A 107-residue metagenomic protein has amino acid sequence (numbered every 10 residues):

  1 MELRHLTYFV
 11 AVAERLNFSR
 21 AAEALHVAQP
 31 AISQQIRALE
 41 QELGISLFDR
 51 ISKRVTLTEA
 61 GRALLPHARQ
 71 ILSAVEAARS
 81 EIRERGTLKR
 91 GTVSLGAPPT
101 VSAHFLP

Functional and structural regions predicted by a protein language model:
M1-R15, Q29, S33, R62 (+3 more regions): Short alpha-helical elements of helix-turn-helix
F9, A21-A22, T58-G61: Hydrophobic two-helix hairpin corresponding to the core of helix-turn-helix DNA-binding domains
V12-A28, S52: Short helix-boundary/capping micro-motifs
R15, A24, R37-S46, L72 (+1 more regions): Residue cluster at the C-terminal edge of the helix-turn-helix DNA-binding motif
Q29-P30, Q34, S73, A77-S80 (+1 more regions): N-terminal winged-helix
E40-L57, R62: A short LG(V/I)-centered, amphipathic sequence patch enriched for acidic residue(s) preceding the LG motif
L65, I82: Conserved short C-terminal alpha-helix that flanks the catalytic cleft of nucleotide-sugar-dependent
